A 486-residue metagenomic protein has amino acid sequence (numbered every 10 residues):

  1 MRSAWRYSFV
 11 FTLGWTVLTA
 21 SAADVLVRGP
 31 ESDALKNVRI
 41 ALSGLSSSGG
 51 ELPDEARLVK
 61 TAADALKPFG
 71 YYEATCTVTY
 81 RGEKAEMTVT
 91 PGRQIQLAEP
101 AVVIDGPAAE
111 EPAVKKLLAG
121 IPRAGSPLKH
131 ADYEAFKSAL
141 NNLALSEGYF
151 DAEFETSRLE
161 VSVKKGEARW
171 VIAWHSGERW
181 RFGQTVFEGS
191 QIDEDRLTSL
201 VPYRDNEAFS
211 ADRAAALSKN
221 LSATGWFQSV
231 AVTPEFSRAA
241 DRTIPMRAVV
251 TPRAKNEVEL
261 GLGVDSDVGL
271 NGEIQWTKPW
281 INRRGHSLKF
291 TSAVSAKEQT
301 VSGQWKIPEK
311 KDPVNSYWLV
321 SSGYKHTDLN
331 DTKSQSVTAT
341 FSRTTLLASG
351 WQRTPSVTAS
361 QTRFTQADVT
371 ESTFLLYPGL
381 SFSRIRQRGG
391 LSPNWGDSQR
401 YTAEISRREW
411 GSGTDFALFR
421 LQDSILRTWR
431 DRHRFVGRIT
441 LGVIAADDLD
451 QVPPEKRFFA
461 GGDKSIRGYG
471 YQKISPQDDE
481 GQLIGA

Functional and structural regions predicted by a protein language model:
M1-F9: Bacterial N-terminal signal peptides that target proteins for export
S8-V17: Bacterial N-terminal signal peptides
T16-S21, L346: Hydrophobic membrane-targeting alpha-helices
A22-D33, S43-S266, Q275, K289-I307 (+3 more regions): Periplasmic polypeptide-binding modules associated with outer-membrane biogenesis and secretion
S210-R400, A417, R427, F435 (+3 more regions): Gram-negative/organellar outer-membrane beta-barrel architecture
F341, Q399-R407, T414-D447: Transmembrane beta-barrel strand/turn architecture of Gram-negative outer membrane proteins
T365-V369, D447-R457: Outer-membrane beta-barrel and related beta-rich outer-membrane complex signature in Gram-negative bacteria
